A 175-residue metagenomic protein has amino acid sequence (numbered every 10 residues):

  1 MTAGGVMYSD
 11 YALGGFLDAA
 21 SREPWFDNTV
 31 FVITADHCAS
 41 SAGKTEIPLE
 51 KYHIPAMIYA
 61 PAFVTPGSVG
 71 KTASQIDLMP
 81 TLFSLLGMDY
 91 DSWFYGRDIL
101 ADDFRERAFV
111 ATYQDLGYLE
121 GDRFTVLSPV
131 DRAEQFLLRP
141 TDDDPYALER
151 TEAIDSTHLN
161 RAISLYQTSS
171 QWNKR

Functional and structural regions predicted by a protein language model:
M1-R175: Solvent-exposed soluble domains appended to multi-pass membrane proteins
